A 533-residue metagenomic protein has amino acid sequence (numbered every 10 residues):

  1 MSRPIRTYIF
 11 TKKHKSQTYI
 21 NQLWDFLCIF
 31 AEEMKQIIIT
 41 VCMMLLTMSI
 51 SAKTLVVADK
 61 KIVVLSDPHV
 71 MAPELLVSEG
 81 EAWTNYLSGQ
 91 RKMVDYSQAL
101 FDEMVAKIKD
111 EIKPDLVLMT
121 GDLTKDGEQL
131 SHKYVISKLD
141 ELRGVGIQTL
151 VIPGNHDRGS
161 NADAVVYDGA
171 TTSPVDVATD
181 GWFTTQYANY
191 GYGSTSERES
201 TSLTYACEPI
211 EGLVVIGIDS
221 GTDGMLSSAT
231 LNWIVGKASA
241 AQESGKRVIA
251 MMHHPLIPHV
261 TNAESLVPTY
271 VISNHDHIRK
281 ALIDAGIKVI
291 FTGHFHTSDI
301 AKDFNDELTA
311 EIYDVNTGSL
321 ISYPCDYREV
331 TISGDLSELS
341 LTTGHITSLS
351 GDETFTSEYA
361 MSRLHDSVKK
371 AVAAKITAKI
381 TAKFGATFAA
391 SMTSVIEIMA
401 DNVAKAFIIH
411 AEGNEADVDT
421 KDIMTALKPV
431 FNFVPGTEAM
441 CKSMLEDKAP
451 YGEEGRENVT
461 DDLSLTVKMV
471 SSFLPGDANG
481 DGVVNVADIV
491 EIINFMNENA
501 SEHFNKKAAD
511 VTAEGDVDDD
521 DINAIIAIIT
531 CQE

Functional and structural regions predicted by a protein language model:
S2-I5, K53, A58, S350-F473: Non-catalytic terminal accessory segments
M43-S51: Hydrophobic h-region of N-terminal signal peptides that target proteins for export in Gram-negative bacteria
K53-Q129: N-terminal active-site segment of His-dependent metallophosphoesterases
T54-V63, A72-E74, S200-G217, L308-Y313 (+2 more regions): Beta-strand-turn-beta hairpins that frame and shape the catalytic cleft of phosphate-ester-processing enzymes
D67, D122, G154-N155, H253 (+1 more regions): Active-site glycine-centered loops adjacent to acidic/histidine catalytic or metal-binding residues that shape
D110-L116, Q148, V214-I216, D223-Y313 (+1 more regions): His/acidic metal-ligating clusters that form di-metal
Q129, K133-N232, L308-A310, E329: Extended active-site neighborhood of metal-dependent phosphoesterases/phosphodiesterases
V470-E533: Cellulosome-associated attachment modules in secreted, modular CAZymes
